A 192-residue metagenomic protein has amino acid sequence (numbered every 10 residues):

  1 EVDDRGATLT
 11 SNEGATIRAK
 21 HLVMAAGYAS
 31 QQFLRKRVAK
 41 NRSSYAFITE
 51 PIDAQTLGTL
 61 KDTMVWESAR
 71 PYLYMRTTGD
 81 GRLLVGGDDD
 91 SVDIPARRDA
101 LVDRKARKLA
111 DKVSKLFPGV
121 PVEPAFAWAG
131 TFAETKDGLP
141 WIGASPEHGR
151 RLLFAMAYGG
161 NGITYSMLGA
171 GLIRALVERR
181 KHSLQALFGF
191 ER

Functional and structural regions predicted by a protein language model:
E1-T78: Flavin-dependent oxidoreductases
A7, R82-L83, R151-L153: Hydrophobic residues embedded in beta-strands of well-ordered beta-sheets
S11-A15, G87-D90, Y158: Secondary-structure transition/turn motif
M24, L83-G86: Short hydrophobic-aromatic micro-motifs
T78-G81, H148: Short acidic-glycine loop/turn motifs at beta-strand connectors
S91-D99, D111-R192: C-terminal catalytic lobe of FAD-dependent flavoproteins
